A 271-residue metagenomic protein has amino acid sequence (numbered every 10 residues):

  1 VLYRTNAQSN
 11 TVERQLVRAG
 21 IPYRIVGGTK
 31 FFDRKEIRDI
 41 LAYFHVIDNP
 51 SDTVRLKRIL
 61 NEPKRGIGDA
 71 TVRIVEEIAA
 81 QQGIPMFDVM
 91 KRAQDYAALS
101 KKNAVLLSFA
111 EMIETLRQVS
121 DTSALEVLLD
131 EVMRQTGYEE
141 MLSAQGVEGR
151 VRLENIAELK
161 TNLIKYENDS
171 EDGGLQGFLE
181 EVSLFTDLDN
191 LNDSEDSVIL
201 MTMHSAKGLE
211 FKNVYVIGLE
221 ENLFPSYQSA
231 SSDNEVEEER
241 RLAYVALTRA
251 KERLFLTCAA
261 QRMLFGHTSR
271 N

Functional and structural regions predicted by a protein language model:
V1-K57, A144-V151, G173, L209-F211: Conserved motor-region signature of P-loop NTPase helicases/translocases
T5-A7, I59-P63, G177-S226, E238-R262: Conserved helicase core region in the C-terminal RecA-like lobe
I40, F44-D48, T53-L56, L60 (+3 more regions): Conserved RecA-like P-loop NTPase helicase motor core
P50, P63, V89-S205, F224-S226: Accessory C-terminal helicase-associated subdomains
V72-I78, K91: C-terminal helical "lid" of AAA+/P-loop NTPase domains
Q261-N271: Helicase C-terminal subdomain and adjacent C-terminal extension
